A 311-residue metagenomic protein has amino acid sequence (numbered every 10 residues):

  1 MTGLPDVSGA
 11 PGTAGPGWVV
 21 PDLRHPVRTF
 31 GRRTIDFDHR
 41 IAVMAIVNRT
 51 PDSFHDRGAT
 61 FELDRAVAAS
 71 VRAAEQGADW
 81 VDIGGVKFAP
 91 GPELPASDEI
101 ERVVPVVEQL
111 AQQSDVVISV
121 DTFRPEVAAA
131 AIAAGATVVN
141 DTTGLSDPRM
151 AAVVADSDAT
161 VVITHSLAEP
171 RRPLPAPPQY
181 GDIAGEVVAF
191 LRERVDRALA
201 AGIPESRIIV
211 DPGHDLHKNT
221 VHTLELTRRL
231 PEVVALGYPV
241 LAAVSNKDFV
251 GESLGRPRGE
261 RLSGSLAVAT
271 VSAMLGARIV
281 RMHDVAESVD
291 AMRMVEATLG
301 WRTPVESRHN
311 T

Functional and structural regions predicted by a protein language model:
T2-L23, F30, H55-V71, F88-V117 (+5 more regions): Active-site-adjacent loop and "lid" segments of alpha/beta metabolic enzymes
P26, F30-R32, F37: Short, C-terminally biased terminal segments at protein or domain edges
D36, A42-D64: N-terminal binding-site loop/beta-alpha segment at the start of enzyme catalytic domains that lines or forms
F37-A45, R72-I83: N-terminal glycine-rich anion-binding loops that anchor highly charged ligand groups
T50, G84-K87: Short, basic/glycine-rich phosphate-binding loops at helix/coil junctions that contact nucleotide phosphates
